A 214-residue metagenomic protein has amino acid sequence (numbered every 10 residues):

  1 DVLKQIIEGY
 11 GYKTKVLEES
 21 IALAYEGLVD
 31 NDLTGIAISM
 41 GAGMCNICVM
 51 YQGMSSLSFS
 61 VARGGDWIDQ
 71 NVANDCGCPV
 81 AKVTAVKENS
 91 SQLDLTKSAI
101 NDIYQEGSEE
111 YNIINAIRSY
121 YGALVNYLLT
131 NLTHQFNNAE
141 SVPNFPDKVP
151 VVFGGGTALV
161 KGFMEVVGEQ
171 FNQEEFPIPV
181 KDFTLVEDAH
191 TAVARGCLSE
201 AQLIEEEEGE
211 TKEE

Functional and structural regions predicted by a protein language model:
D1-A37, Y51-S60, G65-T84, E88-A123 (+5 more regions): Nucleotide/phosphate-binding catalytic cleft detector across ATP-hydrolyzing and phosphate-transferring enzymes
M40-A42: A generic beta-sheet turn/junction motif
C45-V49: Short beta-strand scaffold segments in enzyme catalytic cores
